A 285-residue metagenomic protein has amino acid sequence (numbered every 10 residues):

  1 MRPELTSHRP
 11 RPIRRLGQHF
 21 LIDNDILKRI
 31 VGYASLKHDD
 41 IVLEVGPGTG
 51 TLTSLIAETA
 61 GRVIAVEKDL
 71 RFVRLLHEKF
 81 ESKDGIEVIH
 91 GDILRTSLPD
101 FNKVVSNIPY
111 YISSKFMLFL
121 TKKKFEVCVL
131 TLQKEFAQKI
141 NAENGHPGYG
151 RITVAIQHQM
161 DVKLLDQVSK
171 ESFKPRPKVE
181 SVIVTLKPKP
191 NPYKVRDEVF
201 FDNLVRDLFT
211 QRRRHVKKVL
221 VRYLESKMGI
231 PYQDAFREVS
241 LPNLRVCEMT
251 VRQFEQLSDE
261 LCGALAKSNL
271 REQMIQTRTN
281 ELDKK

Functional and structural regions predicted by a protein language model:
M1-N203, V251-K285: Catalytic cores of RNA-modifying enzymes
E180-V182, L186-E260: An accessory alpha-helical subdomain
